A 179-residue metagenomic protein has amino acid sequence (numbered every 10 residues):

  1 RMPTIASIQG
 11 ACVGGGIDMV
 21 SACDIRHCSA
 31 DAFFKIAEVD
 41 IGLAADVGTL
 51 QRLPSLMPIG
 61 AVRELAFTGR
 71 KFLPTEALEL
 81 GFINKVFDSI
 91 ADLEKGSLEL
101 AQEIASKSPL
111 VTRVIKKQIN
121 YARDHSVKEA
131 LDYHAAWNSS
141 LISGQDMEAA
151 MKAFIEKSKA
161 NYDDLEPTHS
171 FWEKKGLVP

Functional and structural regions predicted by a protein language model:
R1-T112: Crotonase-fold acyl-CoA enzyme core
D24, H134, A149: Acidic active-site catalytic centers that drive phospho-/nucleotidyl reactions and related ester hydrolyses
H27-A32, P74, I83-D132, S140-Q145 (+1 more regions): C-terminal long alpha-helix characteristic of the crotonase
L65-G69, I115-I119, H134, N138 (+1 more regions): Short alpha-helical scaffolding segments that buttress acidic/His motifs in well-ordered protein cores
A150-D163: K/E-rich alpha-helical interaction surfaces of small helical-bundle regulatory domains
